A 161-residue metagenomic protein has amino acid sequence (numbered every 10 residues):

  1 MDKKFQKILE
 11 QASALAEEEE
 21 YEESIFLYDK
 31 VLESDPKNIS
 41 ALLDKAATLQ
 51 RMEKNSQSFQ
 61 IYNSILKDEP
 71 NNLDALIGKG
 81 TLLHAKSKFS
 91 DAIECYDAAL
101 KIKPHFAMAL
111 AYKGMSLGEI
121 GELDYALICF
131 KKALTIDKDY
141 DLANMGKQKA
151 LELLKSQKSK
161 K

Functional and structural regions predicted by a protein language model:
F5-Q6, I39-S40, L73-D74, A107-M108 (+1 more regions): Helix-start (N-cap) detector for alpha-helical repeat units in TPR-like alpha-solenoids, especially tetratricopeptide
A16, Q50, I77, T81-H84 (+2 more regions): Position-specific recognition of the canonical hydrophobic site in helix A of tetratricopeptide repeat
V31, S64-I65, A98-A99, K132-A133: Canonical positions in the second alpha-helix
